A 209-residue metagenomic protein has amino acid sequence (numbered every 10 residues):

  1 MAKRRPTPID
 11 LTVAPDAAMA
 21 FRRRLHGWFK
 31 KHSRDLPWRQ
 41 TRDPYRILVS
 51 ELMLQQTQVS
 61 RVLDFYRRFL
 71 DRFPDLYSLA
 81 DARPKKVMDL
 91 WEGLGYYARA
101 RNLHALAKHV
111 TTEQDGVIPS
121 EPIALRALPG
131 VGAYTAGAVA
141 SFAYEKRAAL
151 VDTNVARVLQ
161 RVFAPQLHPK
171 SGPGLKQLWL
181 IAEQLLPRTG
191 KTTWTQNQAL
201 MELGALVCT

Functional and structural regions predicted by a protein language model:
M1-T7: Short Lys/Arg-rich cationic patches that frequently serve as NLS/NoLS or arginine-rich RNA/DNA-binding motifs
T7-P15, R23-T209: Catalytic cores of DNA base-excision repair glycosylases
